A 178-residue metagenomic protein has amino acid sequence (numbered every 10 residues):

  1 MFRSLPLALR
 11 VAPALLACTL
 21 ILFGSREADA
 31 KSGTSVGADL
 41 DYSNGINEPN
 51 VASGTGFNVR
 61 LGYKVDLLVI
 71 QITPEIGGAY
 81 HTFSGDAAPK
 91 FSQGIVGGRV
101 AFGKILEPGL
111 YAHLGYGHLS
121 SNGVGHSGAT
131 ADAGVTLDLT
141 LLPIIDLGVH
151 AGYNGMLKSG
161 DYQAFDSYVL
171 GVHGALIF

Functional and structural regions predicted by a protein language model:
M1-G33: Cleavable N-terminal export/targeting peptides
G24-S84, Y116-S120, S167-F178: Short glycine/proline- and aromatic-enriched beta-strand/turn motifs that initiate or cap beta-hairpins
R26-G33, D66-I72, A88, F102-G109 (+1 more regions): Short loop/turn motifs that connect adjacent beta-strands in outer-membrane beta-barrel proteins
S32-T34, V51-F57, A88-G94, L106-P108 (+2 more regions): Residues that define the transmembrane beta-barrel architecture of outer-membrane proteins
N47-V51, G62-K64, S84-A88, V100-F102 (+3 more regions): Outer-membrane beta-barrel proteins
P49-V51, I72-T73, G78-T82, L110 (+2 more regions): Predominantly the C-terminal beta-signal and adjacent terminal strand-loop region of outer-membrane beta-barrel
V59-L61, G94-V100, A112, A133-V135 (+1 more regions): Membrane-embedded beta-strands of outer-membrane beta-barrel proteins, especially the hydrophobic/small aromatic
H81-G109, H113-G115: Helix-adjacent hinge/juxtasegments
